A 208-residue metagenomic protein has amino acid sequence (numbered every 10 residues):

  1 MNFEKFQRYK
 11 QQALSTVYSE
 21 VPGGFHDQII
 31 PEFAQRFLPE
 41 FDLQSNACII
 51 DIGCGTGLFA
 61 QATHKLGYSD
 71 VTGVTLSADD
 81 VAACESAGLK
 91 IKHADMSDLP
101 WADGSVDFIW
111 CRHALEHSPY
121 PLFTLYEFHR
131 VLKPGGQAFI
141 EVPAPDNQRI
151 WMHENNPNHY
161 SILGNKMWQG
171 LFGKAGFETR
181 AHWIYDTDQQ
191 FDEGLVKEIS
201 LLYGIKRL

Functional and structural regions predicted by a protein language model:
M1-D98, L125, K197-Y203: Conserved N-terminal segment of class I S-adenosyl-L-methionine
W110: A conserved beta-strand element that flanks and buttresses the S-adenosyl-L-methionine
H113-H117: Short catalytic micro-motifs in class I SAM-dependent methyltransferases
L122-Q137: A short glycine-rich, Lys/Arg-flanked "PGG" loop and its adjoining helix->strand segment in the class I
I140-S161: Short, glycine-/aromatic-enriched active-site segment of Class I SAM-dependent methyltransferases
Y160-G176: Short alpha-helix
F177-D188: Conserved S-adenosyl-L-methionine
D188-L208: Core SAM-dependent methyltransferase catalytic element
